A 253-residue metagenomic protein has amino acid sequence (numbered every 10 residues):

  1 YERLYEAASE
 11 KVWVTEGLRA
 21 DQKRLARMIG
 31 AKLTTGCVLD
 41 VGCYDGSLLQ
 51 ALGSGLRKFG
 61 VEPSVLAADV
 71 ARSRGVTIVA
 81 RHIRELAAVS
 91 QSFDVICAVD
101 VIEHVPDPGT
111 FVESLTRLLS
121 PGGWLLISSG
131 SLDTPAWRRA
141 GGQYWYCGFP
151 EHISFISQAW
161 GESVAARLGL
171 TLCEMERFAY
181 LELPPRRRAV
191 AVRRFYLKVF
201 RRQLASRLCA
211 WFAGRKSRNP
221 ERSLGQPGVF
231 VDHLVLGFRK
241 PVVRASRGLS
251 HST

Functional and structural regions predicted by a protein language model:
Y1-V99, G109-V112, E176-F178, A189-V190 (+3 more regions): Conserved N-terminal segment of class I S-adenosyl-L-methionine
D100, H104: A short His-aromatic
P106-T110, W137: Short N-terminal helix/helix-N-cap motif within the alpha/beta-hydrolase-1
G109-W124: A short glycine-rich, Lys/Arg-flanked "PGG" loop and its adjoining helix->strand segment in the class I
L126-S154, A159-V164, Y180: Short, glycine-/aromatic-enriched active-site segment of Class I SAM-dependent methyltransferases
C173-R207: Conserved catalytic loop of SAM-dependent methyltransferase domains
Q203-Q226: A transmembrane-helix-recognition feature enriched in membrane-embedded lipid enzymes and envelope glyco-/phospholipid
